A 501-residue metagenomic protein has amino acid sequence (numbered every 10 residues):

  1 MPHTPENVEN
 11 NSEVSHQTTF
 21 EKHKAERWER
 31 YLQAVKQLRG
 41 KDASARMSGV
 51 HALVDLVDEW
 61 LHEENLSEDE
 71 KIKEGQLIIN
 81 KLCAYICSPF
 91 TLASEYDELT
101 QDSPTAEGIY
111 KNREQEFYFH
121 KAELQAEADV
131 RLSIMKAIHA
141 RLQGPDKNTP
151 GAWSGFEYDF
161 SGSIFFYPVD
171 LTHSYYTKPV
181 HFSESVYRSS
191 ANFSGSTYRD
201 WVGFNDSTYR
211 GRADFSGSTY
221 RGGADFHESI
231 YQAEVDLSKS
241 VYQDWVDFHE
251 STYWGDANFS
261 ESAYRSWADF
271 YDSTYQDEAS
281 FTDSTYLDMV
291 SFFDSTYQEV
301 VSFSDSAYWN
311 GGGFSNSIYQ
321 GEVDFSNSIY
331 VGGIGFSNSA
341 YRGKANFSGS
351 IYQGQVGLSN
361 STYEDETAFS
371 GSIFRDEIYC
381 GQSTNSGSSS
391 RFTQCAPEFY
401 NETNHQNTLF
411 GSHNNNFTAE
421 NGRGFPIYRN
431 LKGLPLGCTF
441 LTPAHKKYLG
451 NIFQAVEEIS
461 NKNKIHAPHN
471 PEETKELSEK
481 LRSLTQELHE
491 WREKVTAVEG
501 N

Functional and structural regions predicted by a protein language model:
M1-E26: Membrane-embedded hydrophobic alpha-helical segments
E29-K36, K41-M47, H51-V54, E59-S94 (+2 more regions): N-terminal leader/targeting and pre-domain segments
